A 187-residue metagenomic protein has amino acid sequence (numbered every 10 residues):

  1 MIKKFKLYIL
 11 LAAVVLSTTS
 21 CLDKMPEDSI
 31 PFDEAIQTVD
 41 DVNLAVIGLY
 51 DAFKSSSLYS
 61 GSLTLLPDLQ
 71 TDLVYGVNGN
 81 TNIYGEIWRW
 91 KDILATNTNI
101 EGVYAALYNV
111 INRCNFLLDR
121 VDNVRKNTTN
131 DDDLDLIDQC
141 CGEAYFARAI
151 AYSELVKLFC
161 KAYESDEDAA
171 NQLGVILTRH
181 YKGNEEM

Functional and structural regions predicted by a protein language model:
M1-I30: Bacterial Sec-dependent N-terminal signal peptides
T19-S20, D41, N115, D138: A general secondary-structure boundary signal
S20-Q70: Membrane-proximal, proline-rich intrinsically disordered regions
V39, T64-N97, H180-K182: A structural signal for short, hydrophobic/glycine-enriched beta-strand patches
K54-Y59, V74-G76, A151-Y163: Secretory-pathway/luminal and periplasmic proteins that interact with or process carbohydrate-rich
I83-F159: Conserved, well-structured interaction surfaces
T128, D132-I137, L158-M187: Short coil/linker segments at helix-helix boundaries
